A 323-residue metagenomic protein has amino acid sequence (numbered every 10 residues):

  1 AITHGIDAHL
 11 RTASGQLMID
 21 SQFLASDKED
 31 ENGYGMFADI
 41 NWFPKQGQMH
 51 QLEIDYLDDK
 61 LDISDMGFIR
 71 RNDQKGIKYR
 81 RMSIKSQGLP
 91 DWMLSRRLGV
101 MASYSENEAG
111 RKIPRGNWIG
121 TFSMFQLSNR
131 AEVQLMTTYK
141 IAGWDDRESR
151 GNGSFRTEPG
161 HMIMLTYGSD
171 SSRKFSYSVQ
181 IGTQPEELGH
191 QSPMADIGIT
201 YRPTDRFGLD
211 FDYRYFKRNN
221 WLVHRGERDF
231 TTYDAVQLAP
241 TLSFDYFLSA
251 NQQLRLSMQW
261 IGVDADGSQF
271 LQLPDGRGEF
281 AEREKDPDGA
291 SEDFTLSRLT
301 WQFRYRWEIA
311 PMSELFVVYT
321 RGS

Functional and structural regions predicted by a protein language model:
S14, M18-S323: Exposed, low-structure sequence patches enriched in small/polar residues
